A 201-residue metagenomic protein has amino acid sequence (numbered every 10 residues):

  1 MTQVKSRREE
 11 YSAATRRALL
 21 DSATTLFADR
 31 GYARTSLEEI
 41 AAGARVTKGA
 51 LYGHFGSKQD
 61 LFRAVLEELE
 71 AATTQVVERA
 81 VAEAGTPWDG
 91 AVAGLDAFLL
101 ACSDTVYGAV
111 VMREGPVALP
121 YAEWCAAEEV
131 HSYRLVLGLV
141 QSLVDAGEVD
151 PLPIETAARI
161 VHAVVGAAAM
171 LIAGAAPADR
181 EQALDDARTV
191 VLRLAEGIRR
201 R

Functional and structural regions predicted by a protein language model:
M1-R30, R34-V46, Q59-R63: Basic, helix-initiating cap at the start of DNA-binding domains
G49: Key DNA-contact positions within bacterial/archaeal DNA-binding proteins
Y52-F55, Q59: A short His-aromatic
R63-L69: Alpha-helical DNA-contacting segments of helix-turn-helix folds
A64, E78-Y107, A158-V161: Hydrophobic alpha-helical connector segments
A71-Q75, Y121-A146, E155-R159, D185 (+1 more regions): Amphipathic alpha-helical packing segments from all-alpha helical-bundle domains
A97-A101, V136-L137, P151-A173, Q182-A195: Hydrophobic alpha-helical segments that form the core of small-molecule binding pockets and/or dimer interfaces
L100-Q141, G174: Short secondary-structure transition hinges
